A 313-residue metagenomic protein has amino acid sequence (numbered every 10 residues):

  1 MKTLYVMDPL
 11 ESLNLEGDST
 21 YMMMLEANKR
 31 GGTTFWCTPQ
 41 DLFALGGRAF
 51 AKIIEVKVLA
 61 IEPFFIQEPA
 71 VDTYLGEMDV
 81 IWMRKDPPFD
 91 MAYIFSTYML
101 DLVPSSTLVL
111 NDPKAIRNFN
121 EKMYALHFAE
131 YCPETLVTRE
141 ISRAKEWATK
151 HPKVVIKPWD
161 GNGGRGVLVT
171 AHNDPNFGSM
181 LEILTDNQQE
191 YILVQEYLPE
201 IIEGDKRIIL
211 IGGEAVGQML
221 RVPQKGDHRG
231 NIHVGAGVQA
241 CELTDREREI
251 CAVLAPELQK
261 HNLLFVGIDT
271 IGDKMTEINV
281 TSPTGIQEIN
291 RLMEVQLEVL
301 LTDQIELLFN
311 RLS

Functional and structural regions predicted by a protein language model:
M1, M7, L13-E16, E242-S313: ATP-dependent carboxylate activation and anion-phosphoryl transfer catalytic cores that bind Mg-ATP to form
Y5, W82-M83, I156, Q195: Redox-cofactor binding/interface segments in oxidoreductases and associated redox assembly factors
M7-E16, G32, F43-F50, R221-D227 (+3 more regions): Charge-biased, low-complexity intrinsically disordered regions
P9, K85-P88, W159-G161, P283: Short glycine-rich anion-binding loops that position phosphate/pyrophosphate groups of nucleotides and phosphorylated
E11-L13, G17-R30, F35-V137: Conserved N-proximal alpha/beta basic substrate-recognition cap immediately N-terminal to, or forming the N-lobe
F35, V109-N111, V155, L193-Q195 (+1 more regions): Structural detector of well-ordered beta-strand residues that form the stable sheet scaffold of enzyme domains
S142, T149-P152, G163-I250, L254 (+1 more regions): Phosphate-binding site of ATP-dependent enzymes
